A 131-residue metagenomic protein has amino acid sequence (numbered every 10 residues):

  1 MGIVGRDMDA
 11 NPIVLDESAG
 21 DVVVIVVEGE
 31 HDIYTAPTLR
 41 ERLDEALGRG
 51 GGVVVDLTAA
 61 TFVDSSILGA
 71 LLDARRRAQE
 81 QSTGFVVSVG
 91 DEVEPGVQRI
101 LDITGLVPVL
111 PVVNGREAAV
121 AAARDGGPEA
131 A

Functional and structural regions predicted by a protein language model:
M1-A59, D73-A131: STAS-like cytosolic regulatory interaction modules
A60-D64: Acidic, metal-coordinating catalytic cores used for nucleic-acid/nucleotide bond scission and strand-transfer chemistry
